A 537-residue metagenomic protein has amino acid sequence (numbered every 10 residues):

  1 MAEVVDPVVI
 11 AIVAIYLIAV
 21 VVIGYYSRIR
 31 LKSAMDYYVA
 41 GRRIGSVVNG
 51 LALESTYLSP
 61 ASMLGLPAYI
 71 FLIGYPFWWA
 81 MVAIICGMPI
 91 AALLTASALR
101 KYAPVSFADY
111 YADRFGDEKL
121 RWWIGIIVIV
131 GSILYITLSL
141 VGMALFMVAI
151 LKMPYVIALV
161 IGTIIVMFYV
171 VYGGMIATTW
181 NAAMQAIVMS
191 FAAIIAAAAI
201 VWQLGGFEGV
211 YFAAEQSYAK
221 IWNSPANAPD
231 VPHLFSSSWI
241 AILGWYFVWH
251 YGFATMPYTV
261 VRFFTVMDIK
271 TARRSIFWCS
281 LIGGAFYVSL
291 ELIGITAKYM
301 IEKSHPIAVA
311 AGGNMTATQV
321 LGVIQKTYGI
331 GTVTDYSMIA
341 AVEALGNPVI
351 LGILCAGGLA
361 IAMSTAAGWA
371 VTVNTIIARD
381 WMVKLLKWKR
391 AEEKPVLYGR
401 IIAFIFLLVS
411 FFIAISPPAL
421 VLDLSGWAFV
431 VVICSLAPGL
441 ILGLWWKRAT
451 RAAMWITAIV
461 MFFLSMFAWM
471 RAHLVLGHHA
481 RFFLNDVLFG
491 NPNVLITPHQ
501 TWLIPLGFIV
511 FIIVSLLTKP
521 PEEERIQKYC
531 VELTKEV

Functional and structural regions predicted by a protein language model:
M1-V537: Membrane-embedded helix-loop-helix hairpins and adjacent transmembrane boundary segments in multi-pass transporters
